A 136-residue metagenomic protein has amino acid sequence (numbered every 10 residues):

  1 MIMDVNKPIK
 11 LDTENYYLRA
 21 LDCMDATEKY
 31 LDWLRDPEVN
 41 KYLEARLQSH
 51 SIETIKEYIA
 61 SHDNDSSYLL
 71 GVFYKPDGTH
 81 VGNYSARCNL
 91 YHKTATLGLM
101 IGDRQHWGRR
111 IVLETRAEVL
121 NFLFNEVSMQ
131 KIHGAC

Functional and structural regions predicted by a protein language model:
M1-A26, D36, L69, F73-C136: Acyl-donor (CoA/ACP) binding surface of acyl/acetyltransferases
D25-E28, H50-E57, R87-C88: Short low-complexity stretches enriched in small and charged residues
K29-Y30, V39, I55, L97: Hydrophobic pocket/interface hotspot
W33: Conserved catalytic core of Hanks-type protein kinase domains
D36-V39, N64: Short helix-loop boundary/capping segments at the starts of domains
E38-Y58: Conserved GNAT-fold acetyl-CoA-binding loop/helix
I59-G71: A short helix-loop-beta-strand connector motif used in the catalytic cores of GNAT acetyltransferases and, in some
